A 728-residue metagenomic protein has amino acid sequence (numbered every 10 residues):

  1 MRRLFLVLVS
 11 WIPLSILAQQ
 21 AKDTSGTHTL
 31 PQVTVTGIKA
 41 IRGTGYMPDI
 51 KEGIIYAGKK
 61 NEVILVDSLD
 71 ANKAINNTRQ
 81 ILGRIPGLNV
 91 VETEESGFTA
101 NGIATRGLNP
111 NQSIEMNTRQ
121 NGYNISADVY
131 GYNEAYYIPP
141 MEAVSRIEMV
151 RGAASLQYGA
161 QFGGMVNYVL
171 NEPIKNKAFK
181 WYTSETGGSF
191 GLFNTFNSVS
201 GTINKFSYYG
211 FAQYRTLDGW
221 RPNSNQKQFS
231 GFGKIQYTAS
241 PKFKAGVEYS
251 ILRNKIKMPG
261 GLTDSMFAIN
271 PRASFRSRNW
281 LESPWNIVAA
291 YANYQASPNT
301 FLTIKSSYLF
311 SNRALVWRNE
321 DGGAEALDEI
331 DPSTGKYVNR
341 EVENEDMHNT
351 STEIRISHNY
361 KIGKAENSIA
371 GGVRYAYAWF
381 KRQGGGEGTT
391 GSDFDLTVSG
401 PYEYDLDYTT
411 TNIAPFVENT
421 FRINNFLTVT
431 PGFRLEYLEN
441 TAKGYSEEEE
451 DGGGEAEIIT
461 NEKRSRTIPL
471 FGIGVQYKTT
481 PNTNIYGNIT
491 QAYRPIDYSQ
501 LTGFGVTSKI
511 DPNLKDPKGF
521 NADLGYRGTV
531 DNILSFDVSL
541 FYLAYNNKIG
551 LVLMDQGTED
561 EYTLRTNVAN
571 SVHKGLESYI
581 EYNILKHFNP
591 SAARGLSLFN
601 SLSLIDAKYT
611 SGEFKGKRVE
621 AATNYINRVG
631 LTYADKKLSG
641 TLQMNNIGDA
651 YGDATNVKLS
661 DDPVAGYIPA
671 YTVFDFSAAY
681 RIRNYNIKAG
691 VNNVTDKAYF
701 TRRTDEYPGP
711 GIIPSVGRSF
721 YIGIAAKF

Functional and structural regions predicted by a protein language model:
E52-I55, T78-I81, N101-R106, R119 (+4 more regions): N-terminal periplasmic accessory domains that precede and gate Gram-negative outer-membrane beta-barrel machines
Y123-R151, G233: Short acidic/polar hinge/loop motifs at secondary-structure boundaries that mediate gating or recognition
G187-T216, R221-M258, W280-S297, R434: Transmembrane beta-barrel wall of Gram-negative outer-membrane proteins
K205, N293-Q295, F301-W317, K478 (+3 more regions): Membrane-embedded beta-barrel scaffold of Gram-negative outer-membrane proteins
S240, E366-S368, R374-A376, L406-A544 (+3 more regions): Structural signature of Gram-negative outer-membrane beta-barrels, strongest in the C-terminal barrel of TonB-dependent
P241-K244, S250, S283-E325, E329-E447 (+3 more regions): Face-selective signature of the C-terminal outer-membrane beta-barrel domain
I356, N425, S535-A544, Y562-N656 (+2 more regions): Gram-negative outer-membrane beta-barrel transporters
N546, L596-L598, N646-K658, A679-F728: C-terminal beta-signal and adjacent terminal beta-strands/loops of Gram-negative outer-membrane beta-barrel proteins
